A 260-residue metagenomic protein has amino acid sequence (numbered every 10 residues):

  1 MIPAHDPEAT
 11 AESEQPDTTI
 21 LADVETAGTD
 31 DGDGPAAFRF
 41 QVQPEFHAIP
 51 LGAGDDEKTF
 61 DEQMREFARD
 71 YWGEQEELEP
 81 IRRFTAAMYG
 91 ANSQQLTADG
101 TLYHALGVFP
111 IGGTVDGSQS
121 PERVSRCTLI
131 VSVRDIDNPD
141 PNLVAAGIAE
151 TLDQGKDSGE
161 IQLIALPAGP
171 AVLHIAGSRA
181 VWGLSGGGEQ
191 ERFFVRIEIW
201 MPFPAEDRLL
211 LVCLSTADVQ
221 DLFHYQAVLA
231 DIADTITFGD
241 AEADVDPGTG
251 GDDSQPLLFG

Functional and structural regions predicted by a protein language model:
M1-E198, P202-R208, L214-G260: N-terminal targeting sequences that direct proteins away from the cytosol to non-cytosolic compartments
